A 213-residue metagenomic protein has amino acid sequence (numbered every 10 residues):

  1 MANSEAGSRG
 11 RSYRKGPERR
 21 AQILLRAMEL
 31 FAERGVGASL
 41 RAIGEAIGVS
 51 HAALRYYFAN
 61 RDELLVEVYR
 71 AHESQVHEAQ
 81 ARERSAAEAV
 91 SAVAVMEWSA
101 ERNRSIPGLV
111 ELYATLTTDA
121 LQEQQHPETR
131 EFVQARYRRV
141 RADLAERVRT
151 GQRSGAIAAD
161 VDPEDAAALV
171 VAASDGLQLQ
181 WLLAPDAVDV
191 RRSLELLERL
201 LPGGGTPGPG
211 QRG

Functional and structural regions predicted by a protein language model:
M1-G7, A92-S105, R138-A142, E146-R153 (+1 more regions): C-terminal peripheral helix-coil segments that are non-catalytic and often amphipathic
A2, E18, Q22-R26, L30-E67: Helix-turn-helix
E67, E78-E111, P163-V170: Hydrophobic alpha-helical connector segments
R70-V76: Short, basic, alpha-helical segments at the C-terminal edge of helix-turn-helix-like DNA-binding modules
H77-A81, P107-G108, P127-S154, D165: Amphipathic alpha-helical packing segments from all-alpha helical-bundle domains
S105-E131: Amphipathic alpha-helical segments used for helix-helix packing
E111-T115, V161-Q180, R192-L200: Hydrophobic alpha-helical segments that form the core of small-molecule binding pockets and/or dimer interfaces
